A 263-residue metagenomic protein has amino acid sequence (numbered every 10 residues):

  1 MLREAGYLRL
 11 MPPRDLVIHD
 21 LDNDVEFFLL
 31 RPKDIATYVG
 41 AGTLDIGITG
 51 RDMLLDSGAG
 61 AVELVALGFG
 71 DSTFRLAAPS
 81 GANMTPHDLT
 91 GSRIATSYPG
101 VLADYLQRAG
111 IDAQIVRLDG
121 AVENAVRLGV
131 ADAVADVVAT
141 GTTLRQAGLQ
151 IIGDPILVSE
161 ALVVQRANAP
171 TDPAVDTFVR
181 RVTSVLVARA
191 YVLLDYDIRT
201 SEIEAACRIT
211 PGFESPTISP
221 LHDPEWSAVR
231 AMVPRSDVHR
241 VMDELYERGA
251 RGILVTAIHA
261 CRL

Functional and structural regions predicted by a protein language model:
M1-V25, L29, T49-V62, L67-T73 (+1 more regions): Small-molecule-sensing regulatory modules
D24-T43: Short, structured active-site "lid" loops
T37, T73-A77: Signature of uroporphyrinogen-III synthase
